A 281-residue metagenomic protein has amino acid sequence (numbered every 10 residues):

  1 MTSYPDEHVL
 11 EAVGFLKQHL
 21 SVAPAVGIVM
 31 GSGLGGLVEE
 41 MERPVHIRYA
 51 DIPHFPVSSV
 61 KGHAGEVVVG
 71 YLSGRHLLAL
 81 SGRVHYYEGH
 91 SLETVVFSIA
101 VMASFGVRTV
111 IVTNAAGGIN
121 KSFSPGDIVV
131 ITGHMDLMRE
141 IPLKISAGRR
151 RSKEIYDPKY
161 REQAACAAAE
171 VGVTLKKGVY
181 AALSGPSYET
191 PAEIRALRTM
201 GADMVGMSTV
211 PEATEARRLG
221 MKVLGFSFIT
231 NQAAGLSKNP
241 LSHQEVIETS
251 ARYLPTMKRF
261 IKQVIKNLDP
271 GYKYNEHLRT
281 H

Functional and structural regions predicted by a protein language model:
T2-S152: Metabolite-binding pocket within alpha/beta catalytic cores that recognizes anionic/polar moieties
F15, H19, K159, Q163-V173 (+1 more regions): Generic non-transmembrane alpha-helical segments
A103-G106, R198, R217: Non-catalytic positions within long, well-ordered alpha-helices that form the structural scaffold/packing of enzyme
R108-T109, D203, K222: Short acidic/polar active-site loop segments enriched in Thr and Asp
H134-D136, I141-P186: Histidine/lysine/aspartate-rich catalytic loop segments that bind and position anionic ligands
C166-D203, L268, H277-L278: Active-site/ligand-binding-proximal alpha/beta "capping" segment
M207-E245: Zn-dependent metallopeptidase/amidohydrolase metal-coordination segment
A234-H281: His/Asp/Glu-rich mid-to-C-terminal helical/loop segments that flank catalytic regions of hydrolases
